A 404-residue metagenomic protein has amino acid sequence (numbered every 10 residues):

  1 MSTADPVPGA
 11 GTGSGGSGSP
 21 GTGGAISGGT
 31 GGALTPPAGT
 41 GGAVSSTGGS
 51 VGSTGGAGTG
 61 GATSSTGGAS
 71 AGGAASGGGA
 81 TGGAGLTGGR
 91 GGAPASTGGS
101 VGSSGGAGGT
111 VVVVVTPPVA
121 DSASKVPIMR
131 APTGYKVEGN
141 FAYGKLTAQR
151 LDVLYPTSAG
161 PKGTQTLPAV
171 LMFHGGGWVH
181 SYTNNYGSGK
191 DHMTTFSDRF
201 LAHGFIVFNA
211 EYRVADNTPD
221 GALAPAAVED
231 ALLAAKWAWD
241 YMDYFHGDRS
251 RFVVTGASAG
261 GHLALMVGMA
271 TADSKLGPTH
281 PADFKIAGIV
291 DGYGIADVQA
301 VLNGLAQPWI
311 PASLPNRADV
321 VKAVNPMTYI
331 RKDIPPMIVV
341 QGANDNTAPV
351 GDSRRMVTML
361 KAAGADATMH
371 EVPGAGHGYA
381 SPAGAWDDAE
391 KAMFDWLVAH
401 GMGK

Functional and structural regions predicted by a protein language model:
M1-S122: Ser/Thr-rich, Pro/Gly/Ala-heavy low-complexity intrinsically disordered linkers and tails of secreted extracellular
V111-K404: Alpha/beta-hydrolase superfamily serine-hydrolase fold, recognizing
